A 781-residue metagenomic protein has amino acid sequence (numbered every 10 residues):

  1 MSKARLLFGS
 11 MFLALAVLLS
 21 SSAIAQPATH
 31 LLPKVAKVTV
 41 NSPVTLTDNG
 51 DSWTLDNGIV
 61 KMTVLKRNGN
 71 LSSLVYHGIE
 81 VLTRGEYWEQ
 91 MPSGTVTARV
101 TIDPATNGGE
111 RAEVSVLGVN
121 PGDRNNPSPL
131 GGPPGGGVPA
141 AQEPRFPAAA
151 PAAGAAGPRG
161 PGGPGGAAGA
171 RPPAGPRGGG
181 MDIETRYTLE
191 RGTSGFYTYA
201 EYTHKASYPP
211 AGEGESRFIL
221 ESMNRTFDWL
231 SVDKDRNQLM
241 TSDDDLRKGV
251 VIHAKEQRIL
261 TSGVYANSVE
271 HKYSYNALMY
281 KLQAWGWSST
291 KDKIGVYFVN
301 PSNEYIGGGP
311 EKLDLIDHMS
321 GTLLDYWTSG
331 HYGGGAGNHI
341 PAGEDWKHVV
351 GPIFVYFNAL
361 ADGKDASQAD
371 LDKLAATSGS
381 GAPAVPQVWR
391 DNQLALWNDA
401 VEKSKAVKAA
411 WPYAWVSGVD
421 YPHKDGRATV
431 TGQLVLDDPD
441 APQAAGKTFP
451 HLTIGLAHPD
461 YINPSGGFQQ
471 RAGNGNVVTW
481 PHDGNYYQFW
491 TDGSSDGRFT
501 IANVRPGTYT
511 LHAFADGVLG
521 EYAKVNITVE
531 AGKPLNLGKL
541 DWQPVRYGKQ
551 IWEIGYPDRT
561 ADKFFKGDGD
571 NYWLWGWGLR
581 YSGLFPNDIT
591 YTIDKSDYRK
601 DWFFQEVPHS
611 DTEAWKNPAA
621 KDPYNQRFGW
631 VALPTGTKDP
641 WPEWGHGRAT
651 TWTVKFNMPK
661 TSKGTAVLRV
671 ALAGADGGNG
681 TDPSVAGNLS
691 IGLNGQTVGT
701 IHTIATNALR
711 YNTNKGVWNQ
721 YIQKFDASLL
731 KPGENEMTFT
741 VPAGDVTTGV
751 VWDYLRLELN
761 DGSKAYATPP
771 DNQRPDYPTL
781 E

Functional and structural regions predicted by a protein language model:
P27-W88, R171, R177: Beta-strand-rich N-terminal accessory domains
T47, Y87-A156, G162-S207: Extended, loop-rich substrate-binding clefts of extracytoplasmic carbohydrate-active enzymes
L220-H348: A contiguous, surface-exposed recognition patch within enzymatic or periplasmic domains that forms
A428-P439, G497, L540: A short, amphipathic beta-strand motif
Y461-R498: Short, acidic Ser/Thr/Gly-rich low-complexity loop/linker segments typical of extracellular and cell-surface proteins
D496, K638-K663, A671-P778: Beta-strand-rich ligand-recognition modules
G497, G507-V518: A short, solvent-exposed beta-strand micro-motif common in secreted/extracellular proteins
D516-V545: Structured interaction patches on ligand/partner-binding surfaces of diverse proteins
